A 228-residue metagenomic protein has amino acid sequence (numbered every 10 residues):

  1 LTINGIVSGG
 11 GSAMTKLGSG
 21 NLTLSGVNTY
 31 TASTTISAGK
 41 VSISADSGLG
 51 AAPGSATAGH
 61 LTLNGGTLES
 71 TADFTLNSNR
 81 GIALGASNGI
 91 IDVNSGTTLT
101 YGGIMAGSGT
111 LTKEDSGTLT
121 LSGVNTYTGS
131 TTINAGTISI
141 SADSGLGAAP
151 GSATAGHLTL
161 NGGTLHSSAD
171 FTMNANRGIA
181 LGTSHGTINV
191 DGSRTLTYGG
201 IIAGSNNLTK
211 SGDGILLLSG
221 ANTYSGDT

Functional and structural regions predicted by a protein language model:
L1-T2, S8-T23, T31-L99, A106-T120 (+3 more regions): Beta-strand repeat architectures
